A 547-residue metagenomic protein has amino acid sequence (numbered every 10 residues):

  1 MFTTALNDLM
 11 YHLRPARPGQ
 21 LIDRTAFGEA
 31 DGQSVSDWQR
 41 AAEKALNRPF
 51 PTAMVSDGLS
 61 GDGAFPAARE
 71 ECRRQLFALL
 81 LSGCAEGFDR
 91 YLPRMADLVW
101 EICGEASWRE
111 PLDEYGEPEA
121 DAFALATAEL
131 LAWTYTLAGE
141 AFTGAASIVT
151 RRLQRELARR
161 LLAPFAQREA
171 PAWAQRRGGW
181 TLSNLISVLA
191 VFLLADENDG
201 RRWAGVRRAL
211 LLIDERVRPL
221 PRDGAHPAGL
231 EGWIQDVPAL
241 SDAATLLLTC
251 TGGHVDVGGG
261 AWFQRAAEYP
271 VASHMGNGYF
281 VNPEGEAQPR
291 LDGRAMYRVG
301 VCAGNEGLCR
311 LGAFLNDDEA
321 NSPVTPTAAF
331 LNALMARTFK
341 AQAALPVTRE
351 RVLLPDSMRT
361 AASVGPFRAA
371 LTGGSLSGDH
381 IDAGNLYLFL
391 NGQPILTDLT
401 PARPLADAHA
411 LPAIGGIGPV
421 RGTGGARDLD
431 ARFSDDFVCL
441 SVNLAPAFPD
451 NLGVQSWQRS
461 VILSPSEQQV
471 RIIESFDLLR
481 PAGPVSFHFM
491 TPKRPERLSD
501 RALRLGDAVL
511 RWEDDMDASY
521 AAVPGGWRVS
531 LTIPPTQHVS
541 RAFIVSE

Functional and structural regions predicted by a protein language model:
M1-W38, L81-C84: Extreme N-terminal leader/anchor segments
A5-H12, S34-D37, A41, A45 (+7 more regions): Charge-rich, solvent-exposed alpha-helical interaction surfaces
F27-C72, L80-A85, L376: Asp/Glu-centered strand-loop micro-motifs enriched in Gly/Pro and often flanked by an aromatic residue
P66-H274, E286: Aromatic-lined, polymer-binding surfaces characteristic of secreted/periplasmic polysaccharide-degrading enzymes
Q235-I395: Carbohydrate-active enzyme catalytic cores, enriched for enzymes that act on polyanionic acidic polysaccharides
S322-P495: Catalytic and substrate-binding regions of extracellular carbohydrate-active enzymes, especially polysaccharide lyases
G483-A522: Polysaccharide-binding surfaces and accessory modules of carbohydrate-active proteins
R511-E547: Beta-strand-rich recognition/accessory modules
